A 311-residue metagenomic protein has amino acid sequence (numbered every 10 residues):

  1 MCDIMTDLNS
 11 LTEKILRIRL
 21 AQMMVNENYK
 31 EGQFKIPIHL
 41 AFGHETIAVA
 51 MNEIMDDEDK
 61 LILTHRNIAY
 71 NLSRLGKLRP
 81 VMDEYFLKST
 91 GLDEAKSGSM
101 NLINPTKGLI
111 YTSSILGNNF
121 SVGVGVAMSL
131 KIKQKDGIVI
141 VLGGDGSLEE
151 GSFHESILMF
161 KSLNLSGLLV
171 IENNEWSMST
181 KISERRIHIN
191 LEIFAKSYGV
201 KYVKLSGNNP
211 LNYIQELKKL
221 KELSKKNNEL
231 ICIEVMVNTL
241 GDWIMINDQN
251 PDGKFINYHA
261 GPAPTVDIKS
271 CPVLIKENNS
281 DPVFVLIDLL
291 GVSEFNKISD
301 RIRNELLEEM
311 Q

Functional and structural regions predicted by a protein language model:
M1-I47, E53-I54, Q249-Q311: Conserved acidic/glycine
M23-E27, E31-L163, K181-H188, E192-G199: Cofactor-binding active-site loop characterized by glycine-rich and histidine/acidic residues
G108-T112, G117-E305: Glycine-rich ThDP/TPP pyrophosphate-binding loop and its adjacent helix/strand module within ThDP-dependent enzymes
